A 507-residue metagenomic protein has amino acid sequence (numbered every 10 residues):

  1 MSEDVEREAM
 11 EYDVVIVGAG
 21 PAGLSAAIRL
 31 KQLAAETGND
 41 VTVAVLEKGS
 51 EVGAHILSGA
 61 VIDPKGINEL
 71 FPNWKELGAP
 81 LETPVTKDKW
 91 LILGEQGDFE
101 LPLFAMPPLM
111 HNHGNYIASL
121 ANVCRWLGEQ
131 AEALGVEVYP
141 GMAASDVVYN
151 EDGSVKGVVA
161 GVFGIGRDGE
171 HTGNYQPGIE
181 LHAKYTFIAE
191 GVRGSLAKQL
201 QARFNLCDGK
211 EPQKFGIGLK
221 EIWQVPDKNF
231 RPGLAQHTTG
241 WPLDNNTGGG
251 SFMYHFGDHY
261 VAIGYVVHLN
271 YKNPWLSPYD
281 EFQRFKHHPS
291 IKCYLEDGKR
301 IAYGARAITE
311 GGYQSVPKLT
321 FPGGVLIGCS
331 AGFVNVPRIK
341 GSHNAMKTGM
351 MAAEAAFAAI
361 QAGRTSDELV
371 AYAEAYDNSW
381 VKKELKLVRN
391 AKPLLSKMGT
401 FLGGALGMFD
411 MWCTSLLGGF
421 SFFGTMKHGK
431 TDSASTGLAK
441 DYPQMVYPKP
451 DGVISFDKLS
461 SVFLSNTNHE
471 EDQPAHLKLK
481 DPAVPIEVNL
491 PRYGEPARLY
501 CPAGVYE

Functional and structural regions predicted by a protein language model:
V14-A44: N-terminal Rossmann-like FAD-binding beta1-loop-alpha1 element of flavoenzymes
A22, E51, R193: Conserved Rossmann-like nucleotide-cofactor binding loop
T37, A121, R125-W126, Q130-C293 (+3 more regions): Predominantly flavin-linked oxidoreductase catalytic cores and closely associated redox partners
D40, A44, K48-G97: N-terminal FAD cofactor-binding segment of flavoenzymes
A79-V85, W90-G94, S379-E507: Ferredoxin-type iron-sulfur electron-transfer modules and their immediate structural context
H259, L319-P337, R498-V505: Short FAD-binding loop at a beta-strand-to-alpha-helix junction that anchors the flavin cofactor in diverse
C293-Q314: Flavin (FAD/FMN) cofactor-binding core of flavoprotein oxidoreductases
G332-R338, M350, E354-T400: Active-site-proximal substrate-binding core of FAD-dependent oxidoreductases
